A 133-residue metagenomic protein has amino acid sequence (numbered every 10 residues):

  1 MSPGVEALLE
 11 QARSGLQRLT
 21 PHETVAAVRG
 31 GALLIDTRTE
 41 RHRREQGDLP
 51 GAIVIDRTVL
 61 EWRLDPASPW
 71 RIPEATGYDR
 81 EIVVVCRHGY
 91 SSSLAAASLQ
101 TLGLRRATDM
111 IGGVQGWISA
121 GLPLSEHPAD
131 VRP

Functional and structural regions predicted by a protein language model:
M1-L33, E40-E81, Y90-P133: Rhodanese-like catalytic fold shared by cysteine-dependent sulfurtransferases and DSP/PTP-type phosphatases
V85: Short, surface-exposed ligand- or partner-binding patches at beta-edge/loop junctions that are enriched in aromatics
